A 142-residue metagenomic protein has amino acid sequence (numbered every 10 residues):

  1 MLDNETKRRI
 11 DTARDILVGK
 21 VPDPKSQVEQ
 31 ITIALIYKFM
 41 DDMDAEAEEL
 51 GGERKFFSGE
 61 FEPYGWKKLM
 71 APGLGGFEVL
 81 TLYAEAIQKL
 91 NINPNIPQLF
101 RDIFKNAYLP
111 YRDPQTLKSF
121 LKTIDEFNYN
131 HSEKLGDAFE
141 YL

Functional and structural regions predicted by a protein language model:
M1-L142: Non-catalytic, mostly N-terminal accessory regions of nucleic-acid modification and defense proteins
